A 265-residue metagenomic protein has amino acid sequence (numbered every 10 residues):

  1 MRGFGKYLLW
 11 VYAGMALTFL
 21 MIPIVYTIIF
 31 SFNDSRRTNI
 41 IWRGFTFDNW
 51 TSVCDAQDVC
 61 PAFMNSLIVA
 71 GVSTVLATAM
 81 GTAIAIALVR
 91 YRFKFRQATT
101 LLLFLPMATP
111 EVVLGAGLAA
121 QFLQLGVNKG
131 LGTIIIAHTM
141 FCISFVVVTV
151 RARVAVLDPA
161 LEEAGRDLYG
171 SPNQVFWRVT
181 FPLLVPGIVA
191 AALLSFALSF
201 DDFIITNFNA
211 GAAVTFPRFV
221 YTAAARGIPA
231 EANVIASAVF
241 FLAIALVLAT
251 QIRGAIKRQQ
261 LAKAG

Functional and structural regions predicted by a protein language model:
M1-Y7, G71-L103, A116, A120 (+2 more regions): Transmembrane-helix boundary motif in ABC transporter permease subunits
R2-G5, S35, W50-D58, F200-R253: Interhelical loop and adjacent transmembrane-helix boundary motif in polytopic membrane transport permeases
R2-Y12, I22, F95, R151-E162 (+3 more regions): C-terminal transmembrane helix and the adjacent membrane-cytosol boundary/short C-terminal tail of inner/organellar
Y12, L17-I24, T139-M140, V147-R151 (+2 more regions): Transmembrane alpha-helices
I22-I24, A70-I86, V112, A116 (+6 more regions): Hydrophobic positions within alpha-helical transmembrane segments of bacterial inner-membrane proteins
I22-Q57, N207-G211, G265: Short membrane-interfacial helix/loop motifs at transmembrane-helix boundaries
T38, W42, F47, V112-C142 (+2 more regions): Membrane-interfacial helix termini and adjacent extracytoplasmic/periplasmic loops of multi-pass transporters
F63, L88, L105, A160-L168 (+1 more regions): Short hydrophobic faces within alpha-helices
